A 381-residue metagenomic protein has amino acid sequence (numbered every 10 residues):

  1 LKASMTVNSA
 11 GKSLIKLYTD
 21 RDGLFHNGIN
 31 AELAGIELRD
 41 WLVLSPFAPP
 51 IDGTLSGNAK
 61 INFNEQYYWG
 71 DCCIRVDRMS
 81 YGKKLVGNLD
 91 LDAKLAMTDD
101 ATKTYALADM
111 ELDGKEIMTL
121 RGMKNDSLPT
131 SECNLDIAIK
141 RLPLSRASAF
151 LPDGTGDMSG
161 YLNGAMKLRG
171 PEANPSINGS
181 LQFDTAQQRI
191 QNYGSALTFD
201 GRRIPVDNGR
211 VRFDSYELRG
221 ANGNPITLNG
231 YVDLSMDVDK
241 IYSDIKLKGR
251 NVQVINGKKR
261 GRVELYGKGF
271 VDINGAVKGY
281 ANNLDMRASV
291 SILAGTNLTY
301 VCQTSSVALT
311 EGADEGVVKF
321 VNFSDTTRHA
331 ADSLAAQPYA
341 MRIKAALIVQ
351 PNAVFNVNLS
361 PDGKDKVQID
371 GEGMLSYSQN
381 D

Functional and structural regions predicted by a protein language model:
L1-A165, A173-I273, Y280-M374, N380-D381: Interface amphipathic segments
